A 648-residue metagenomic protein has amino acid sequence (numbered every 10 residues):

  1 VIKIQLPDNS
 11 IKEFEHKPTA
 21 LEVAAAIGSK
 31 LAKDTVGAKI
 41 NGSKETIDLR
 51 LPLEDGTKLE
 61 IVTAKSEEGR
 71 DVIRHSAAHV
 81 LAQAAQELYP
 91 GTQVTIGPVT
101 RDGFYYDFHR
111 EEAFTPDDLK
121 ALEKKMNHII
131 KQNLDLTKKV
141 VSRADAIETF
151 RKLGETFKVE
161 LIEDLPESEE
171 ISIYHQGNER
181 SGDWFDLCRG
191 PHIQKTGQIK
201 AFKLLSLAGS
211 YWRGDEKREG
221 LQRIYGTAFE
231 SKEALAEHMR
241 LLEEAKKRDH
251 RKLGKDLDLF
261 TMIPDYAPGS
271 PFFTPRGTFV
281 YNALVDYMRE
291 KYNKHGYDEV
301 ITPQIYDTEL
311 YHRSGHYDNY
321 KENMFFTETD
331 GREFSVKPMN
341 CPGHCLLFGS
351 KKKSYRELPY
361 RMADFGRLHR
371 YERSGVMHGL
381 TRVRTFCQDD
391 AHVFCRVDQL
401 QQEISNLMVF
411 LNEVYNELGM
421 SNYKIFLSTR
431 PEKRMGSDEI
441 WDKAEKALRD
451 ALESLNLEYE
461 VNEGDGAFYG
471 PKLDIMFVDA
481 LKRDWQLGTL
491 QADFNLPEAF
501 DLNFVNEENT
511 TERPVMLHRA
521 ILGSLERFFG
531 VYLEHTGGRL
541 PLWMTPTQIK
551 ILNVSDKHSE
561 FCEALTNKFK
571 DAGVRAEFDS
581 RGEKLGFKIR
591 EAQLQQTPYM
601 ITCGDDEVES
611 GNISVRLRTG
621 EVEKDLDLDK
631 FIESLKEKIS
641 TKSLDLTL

Functional and structural regions predicted by a protein language model:
V1-T95, V99-L648: NTP/phosphate- and nucleic-acid-binding module
